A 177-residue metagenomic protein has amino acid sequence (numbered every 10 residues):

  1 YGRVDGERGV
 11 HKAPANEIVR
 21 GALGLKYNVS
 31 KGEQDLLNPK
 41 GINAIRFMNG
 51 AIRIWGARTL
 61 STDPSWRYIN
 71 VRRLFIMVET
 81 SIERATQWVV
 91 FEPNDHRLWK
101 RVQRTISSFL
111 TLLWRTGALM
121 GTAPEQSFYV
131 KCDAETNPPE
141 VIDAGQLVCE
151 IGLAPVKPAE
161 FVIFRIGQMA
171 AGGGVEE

Functional and structural regions predicted by a protein language model:
Y1-E177: Structured, hydrophobic secondary-structure cores that serve as assembly/anchoring elements
